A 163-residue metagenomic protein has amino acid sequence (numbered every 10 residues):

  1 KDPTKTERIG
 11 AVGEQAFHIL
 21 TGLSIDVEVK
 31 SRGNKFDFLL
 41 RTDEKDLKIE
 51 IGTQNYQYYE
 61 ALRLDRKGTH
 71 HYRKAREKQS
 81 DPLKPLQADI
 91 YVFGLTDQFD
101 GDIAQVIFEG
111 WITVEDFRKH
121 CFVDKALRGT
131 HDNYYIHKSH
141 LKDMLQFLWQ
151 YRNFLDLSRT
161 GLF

Functional and structural regions predicted by a protein language model:
K1-L47, I51-F163: Nucleic-acid endonuclease domains
